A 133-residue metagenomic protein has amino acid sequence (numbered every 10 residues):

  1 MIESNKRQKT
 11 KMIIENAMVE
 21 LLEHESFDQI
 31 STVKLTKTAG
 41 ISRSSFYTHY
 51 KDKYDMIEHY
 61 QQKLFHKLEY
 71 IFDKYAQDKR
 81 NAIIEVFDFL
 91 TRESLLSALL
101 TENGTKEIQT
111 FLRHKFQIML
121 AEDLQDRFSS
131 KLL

Functional and structural regions predicted by a protein language model:
M1-R7: N-terminal intrinsically disordered/low-complexity leader segments
I2, L95-L99, R113-I118: Contiguous segments within soluble domain cores/interaction surfaces
K11-V19, D28-T32, K37-G40, H49-A76 (+1 more regions): An amphipathic alpha-helix adjacent to DNA-recognition modules
E23-E25, L132: Cytosolic nucleotide-binding catalytic cores of signal-transduction proteins
I71-L99: Hydrophobic alpha-helical connector segments
G104-L133: Amphipathic alpha-helical packing segments from all-alpha helical-bundle domains
